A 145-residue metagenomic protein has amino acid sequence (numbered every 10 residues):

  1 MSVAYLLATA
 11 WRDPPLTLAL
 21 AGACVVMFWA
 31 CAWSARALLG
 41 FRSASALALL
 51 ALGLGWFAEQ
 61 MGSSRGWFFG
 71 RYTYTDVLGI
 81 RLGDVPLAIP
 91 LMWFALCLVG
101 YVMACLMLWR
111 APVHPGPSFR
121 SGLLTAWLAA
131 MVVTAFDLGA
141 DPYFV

Functional and structural regions predicted by a protein language model:
M1-V145: Aromatic-rich, lipid-facing transmembrane alpha helices and their immediate juxtamembrane interface loops in integral
